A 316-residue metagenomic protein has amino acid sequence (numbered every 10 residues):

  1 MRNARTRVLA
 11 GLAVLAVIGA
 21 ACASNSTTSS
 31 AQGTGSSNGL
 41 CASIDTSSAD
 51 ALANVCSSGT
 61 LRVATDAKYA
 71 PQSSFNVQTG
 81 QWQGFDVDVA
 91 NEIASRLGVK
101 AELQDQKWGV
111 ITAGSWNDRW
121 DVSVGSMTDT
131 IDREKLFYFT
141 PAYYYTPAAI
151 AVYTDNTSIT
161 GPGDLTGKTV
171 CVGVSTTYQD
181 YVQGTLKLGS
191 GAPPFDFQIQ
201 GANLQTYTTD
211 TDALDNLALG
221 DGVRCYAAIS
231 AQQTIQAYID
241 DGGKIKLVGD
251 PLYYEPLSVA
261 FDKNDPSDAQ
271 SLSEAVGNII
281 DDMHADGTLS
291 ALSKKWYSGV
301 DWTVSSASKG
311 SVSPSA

Functional and structural regions predicted by a protein language model:
I18-A21: C-terminal motif of bacterial Sec signal peptides marking the signal peptidase cleavage site
A23, G33-T46, V87-R96, N156 (+4 more regions): Extended ligand-binding regions for polar small-molecule ligands
S24, S30, S36-T46, D50 (+3 more regions): Ligand-binding clefts/hinges and TM-proximal coupling segments of bilobed small-molecule sensing domains
Q32-S126, M283-D286: Extracytoplasmic small-molecule ligand-binding "clamshell" domains of the periplasmic binding protein/Venus flytrap
L52, Q81-D86, R133-Y144, I245-D250 (+1 more regions): A structural signal for short loop-to-beta-strand junctions that line the ligand-binding cleft of periplasmic/secreted
A67-A70, W82-R96, M127-T128, T146-D212 (+1 more regions): Bilobed "Venus flytrap"/periplasmic-binding protein-like clamshell domains and structurally analogous long
N91-R96, E102-S123, K135-Y138, G163-T166 (+3 more regions): Short helices/loops that flank or line small-molecule/ion binding pockets
Y144-V152, Q232, Q236-N278, S298-A316: Periplasmic-binding protein-like
